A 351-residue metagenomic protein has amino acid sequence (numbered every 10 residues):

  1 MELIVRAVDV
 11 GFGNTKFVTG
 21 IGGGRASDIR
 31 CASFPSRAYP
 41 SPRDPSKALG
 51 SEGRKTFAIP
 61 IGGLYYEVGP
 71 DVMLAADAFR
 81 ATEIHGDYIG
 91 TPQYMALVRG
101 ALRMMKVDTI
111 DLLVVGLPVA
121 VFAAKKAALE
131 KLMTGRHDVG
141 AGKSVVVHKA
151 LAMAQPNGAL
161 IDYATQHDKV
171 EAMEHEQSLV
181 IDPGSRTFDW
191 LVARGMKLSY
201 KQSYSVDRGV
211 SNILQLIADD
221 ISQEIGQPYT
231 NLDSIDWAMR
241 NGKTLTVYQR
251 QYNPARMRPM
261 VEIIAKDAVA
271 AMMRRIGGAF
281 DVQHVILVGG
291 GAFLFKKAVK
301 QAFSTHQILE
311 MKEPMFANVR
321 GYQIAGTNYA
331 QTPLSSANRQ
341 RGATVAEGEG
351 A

Functional and structural regions predicted by a protein language model:
M1-S178, K197-N212, E224, T230-A351: Nucleotide/phosphate-binding catalytic cleft detector across ATP-hydrolyzing and phosphate-transferring enzymes
P183-D189: Ser/Thr-glycine-rich phosphate-binding loops at phosphate-binding pockets of nucleotides, nucleotide cofactors
W190-G195: PRPP/pyrophosphate-binding module of the type I phosphoribosyltransferase fold
Q215-Q223: Long, charge-rich alpha-helical interaction segments
